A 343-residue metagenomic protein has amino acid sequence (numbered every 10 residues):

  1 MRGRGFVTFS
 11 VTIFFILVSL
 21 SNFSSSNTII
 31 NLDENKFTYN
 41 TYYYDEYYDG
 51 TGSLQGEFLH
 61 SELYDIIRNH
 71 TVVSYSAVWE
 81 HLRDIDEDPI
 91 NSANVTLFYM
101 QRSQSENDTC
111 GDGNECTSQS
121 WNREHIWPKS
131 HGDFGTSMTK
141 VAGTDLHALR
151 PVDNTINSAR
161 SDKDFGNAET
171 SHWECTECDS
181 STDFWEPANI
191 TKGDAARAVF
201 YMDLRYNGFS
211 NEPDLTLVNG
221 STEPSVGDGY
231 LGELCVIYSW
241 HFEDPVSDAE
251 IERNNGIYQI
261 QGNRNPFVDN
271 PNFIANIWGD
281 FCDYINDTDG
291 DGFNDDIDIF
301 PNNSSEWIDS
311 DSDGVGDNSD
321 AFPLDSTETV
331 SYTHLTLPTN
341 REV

Functional and structural regions predicted by a protein language model:
M1-N27, L335: Secretory targeting signatures
S26-Q101: N-terminal module-boundary/linker segments of secreted carbohydrate-active enzymes
L59, S74-N122, K129-T136, T144: An N-terminal structural lobe/cap that precedes and organizes the functional/catalytic core across diverse proteins
N69, N94, N107, N189 (+3 more regions): N-linked glycosylation sites
E80-V95, F184-R197, P338: Short, surface-exposed loop and linker segments with low hydrophobicity and enrichment for Pro/Ser/Thr
G113-Y284: Domain-level detector of nuclease and nuclease-like folds in predominantly extracellular/periplasmic contexts
F281-L335, R341: Extracellular calcium-associated, cysteine-rich motifs in secreted modular proteins
